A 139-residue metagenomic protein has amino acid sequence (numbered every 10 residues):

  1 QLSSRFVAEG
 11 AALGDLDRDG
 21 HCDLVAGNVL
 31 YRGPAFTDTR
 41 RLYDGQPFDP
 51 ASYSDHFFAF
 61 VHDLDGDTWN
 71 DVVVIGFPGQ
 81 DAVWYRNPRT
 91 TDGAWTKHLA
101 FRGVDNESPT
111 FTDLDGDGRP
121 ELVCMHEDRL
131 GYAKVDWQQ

Functional and structural regions predicted by a protein language model:
Q1-Q139: Beta-propeller-forming repeat regions
